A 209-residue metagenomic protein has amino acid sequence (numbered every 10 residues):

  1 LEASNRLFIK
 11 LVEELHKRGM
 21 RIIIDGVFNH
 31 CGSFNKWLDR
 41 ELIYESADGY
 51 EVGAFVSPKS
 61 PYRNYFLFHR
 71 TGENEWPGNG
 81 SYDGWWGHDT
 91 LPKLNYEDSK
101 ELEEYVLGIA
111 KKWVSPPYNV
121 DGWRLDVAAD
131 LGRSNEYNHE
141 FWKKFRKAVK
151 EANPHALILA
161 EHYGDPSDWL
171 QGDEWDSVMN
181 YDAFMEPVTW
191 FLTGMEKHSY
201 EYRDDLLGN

Functional and structural regions predicted by a protein language model:
L1-K10, L42-N95: Aromatic- and acidic-residue-enriched carbohydrate-binding clefts of CAZyme catalytic domains
L1-N5, G87-E103, D126-Y137, T193-G194: The substrate-binding groove and active-site-proximal loops of carbohydrate-active enzymes, especially glycoside
L1-R21, K100-Y105, Y137-K147, A156: Aromatic- and glycine-enriched glycan-recognition loops and surfaces that form the carbohydrate-binding subsites
H16, N29-H30, N35-G72, I109 (+1 more regions): Active-site-proximal helices and loops of the catalytic beta/alpha 8
G80-G84, P117-N119, N209: Active-site-adjacent bridging/hinge elements
S99-P116: Short, acidic/polar
